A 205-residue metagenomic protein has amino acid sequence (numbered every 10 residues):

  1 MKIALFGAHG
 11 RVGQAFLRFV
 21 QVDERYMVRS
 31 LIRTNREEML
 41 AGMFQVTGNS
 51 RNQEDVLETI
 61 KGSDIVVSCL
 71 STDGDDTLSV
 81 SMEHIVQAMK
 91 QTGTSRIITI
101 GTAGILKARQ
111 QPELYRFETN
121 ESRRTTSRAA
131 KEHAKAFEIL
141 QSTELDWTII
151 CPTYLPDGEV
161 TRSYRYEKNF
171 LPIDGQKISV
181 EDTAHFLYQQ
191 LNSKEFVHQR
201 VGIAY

Functional and structural regions predicted by a protein language model:
I3-V22: N-terminal Rossmann NAD(P)H-binding glycine-rich loop of SDR-like oxidoreductase domains
L31-N35, N49-S50: N-terminal Rossmann-fold cofactor-binding loop
N35-M43, D157-E159: Short loop/helix-cap segments at secondary-structure boundaries that form the rim of catalytic
F44-S63: Conserved Rossmann-fold cofactor-binding substructure of NAD(P)-dependent oxidoreductases
S68-T99, K131, K135: NAD(P)-cofactor binding segment of oxidoreductase domains
K107, E159-Y164, Q190-Q199: Glycine/proline-rich active-site loop of Rossmann-fold NAD(P)-dependent oxidoreductases
E132, I150, I178-Y188, Q199: Substrate-positioning beta->alpha
F137-E159: Conserved beta-loop-beta element that borders a ligand/cofactor-binding pocket
